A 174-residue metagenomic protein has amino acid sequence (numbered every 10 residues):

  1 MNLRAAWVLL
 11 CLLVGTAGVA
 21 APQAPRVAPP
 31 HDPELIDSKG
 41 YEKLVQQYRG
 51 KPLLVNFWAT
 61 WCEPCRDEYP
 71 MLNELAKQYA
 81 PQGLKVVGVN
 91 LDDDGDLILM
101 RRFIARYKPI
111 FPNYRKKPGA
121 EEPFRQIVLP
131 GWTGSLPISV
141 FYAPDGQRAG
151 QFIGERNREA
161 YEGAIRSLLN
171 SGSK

Functional and structural regions predicted by a protein language model:
W7-A17: Bacterial N-terminal signal peptides
G18-L35, Q46-Y48, R102-A105: N-proximal helix/coil linker or "cap" segments that precede and/or mark the start of modular domains
D32-L53, A76: A short beta-strand-turn-helix
K51-L53, F57-W61, D93, S135: Short pre-active-site segment immediately N-terminal to redox-active cysteine/selenocysteine motifs in thiol-based
F57-E74: Conserved redox-active cysteine motifs that mediate thiol-disulfide chemistry, especially di-cysteine Cys-X(1-2)-Cys
G83-L97, P109-G119: Thiol-based oxidoreductase modules, predominantly thioredoxin-like and allied folds used for disulfide exchange
F103-L136: Short, internal strand/loop/helix patches that form the active-site neighborhood or redox-interaction surface
S135-K174: Thiol-/selenol-based redox modules, centered on thioredoxin-like and closely related oxidoreductase domains
